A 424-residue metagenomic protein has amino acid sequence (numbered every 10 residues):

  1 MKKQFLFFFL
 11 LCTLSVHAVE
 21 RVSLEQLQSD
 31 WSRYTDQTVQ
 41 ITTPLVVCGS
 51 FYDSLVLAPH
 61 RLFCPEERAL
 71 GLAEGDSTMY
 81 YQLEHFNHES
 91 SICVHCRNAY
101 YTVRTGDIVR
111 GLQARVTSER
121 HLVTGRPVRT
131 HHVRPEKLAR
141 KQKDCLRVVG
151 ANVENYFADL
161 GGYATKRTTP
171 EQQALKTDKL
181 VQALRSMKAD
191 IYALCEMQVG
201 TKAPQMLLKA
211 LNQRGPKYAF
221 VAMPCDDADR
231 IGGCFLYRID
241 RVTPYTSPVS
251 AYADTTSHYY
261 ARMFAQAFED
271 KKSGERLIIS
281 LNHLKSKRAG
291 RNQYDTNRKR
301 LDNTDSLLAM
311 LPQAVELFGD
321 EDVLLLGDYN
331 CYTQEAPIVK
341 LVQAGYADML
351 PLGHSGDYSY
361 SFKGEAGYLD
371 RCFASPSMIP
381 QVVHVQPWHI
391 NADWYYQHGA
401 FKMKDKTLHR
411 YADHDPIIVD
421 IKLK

Functional and structural regions predicted by a protein language model:
M1-Q4, D328: Positively charged n-region of N-terminal signal peptides that target proteins for export
K3-L14: Sec-dependent N-terminal signal peptides
V16, E119-G232, D295, K299-R300 (+6 more regions): N-terminal, active-site-proximal structural segment of metallo-dependent hydrolase catalytic domains
A18-G162, K176-D178, Q213: Extended non-catalytic accessory segments flanking core domains
E20-D36, N98, R104-L112, V116-P135 (+6 more regions): Metal-dependent phosphoester-hydrolase catalytic domains
T38, G49-L72, Q173, Y192 (+2 more regions): Extracytoplasmic, non-cytosolic globular domains
V46-V47, V153-F157, M197-T201, C225-R230 (+6 more regions): Solvent-exposed loop/turn segments at secondary-structure junctions within structured extracellular/periplasmic domains
M197, K202-K285: Structured beta-strand-rich core segments of catalytic domains in phosphoester-bond hydrolases
